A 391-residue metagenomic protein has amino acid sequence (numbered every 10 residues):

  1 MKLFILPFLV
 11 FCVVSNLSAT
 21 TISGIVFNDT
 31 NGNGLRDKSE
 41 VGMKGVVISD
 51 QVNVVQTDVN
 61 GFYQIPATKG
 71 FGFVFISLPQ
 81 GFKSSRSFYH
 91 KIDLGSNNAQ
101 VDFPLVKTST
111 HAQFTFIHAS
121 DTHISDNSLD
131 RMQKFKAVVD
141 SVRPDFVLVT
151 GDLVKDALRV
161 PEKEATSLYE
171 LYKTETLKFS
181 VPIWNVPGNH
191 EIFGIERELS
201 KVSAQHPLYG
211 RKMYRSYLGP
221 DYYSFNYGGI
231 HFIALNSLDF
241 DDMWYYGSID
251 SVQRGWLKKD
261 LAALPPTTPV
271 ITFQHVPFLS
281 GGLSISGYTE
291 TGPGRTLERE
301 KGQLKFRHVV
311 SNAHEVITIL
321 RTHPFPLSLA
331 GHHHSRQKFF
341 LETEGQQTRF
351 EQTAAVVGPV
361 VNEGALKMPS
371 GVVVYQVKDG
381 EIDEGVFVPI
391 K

Functional and structural regions predicted by a protein language model:
S15-T21: Beta-strand-rich domain onsets/edges
T21, T30, S85-R86, K91-E162: N-terminal active-site segment of His-dependent metallophosphoesterases
G24, T57-G72, F103: Glycine-centered loop-to-beta-strand initiation motif
I25-M43: Structural motif
R36, G42, S49-P66: Short, acidic Ser/Thr/Gly-rich low-complexity loop/linker segments typical of extracellular and cell-surface proteins
V52-V54, G70-K83: A short, solvent-exposed beta-strand micro-motif common in secreted/extracellular proteins
Q80-S84, A165-P269, R295-R299, E315-R321 (+3 more regions): Extended active-site neighborhood of metal-dependent phosphoesterases/phosphodiesterases
D121, G151-D152, G188-N189, H275 (+1 more regions): Active-site glycine-centered loops adjacent to acidic/histidine catalytic or metal-binding residues that shape
